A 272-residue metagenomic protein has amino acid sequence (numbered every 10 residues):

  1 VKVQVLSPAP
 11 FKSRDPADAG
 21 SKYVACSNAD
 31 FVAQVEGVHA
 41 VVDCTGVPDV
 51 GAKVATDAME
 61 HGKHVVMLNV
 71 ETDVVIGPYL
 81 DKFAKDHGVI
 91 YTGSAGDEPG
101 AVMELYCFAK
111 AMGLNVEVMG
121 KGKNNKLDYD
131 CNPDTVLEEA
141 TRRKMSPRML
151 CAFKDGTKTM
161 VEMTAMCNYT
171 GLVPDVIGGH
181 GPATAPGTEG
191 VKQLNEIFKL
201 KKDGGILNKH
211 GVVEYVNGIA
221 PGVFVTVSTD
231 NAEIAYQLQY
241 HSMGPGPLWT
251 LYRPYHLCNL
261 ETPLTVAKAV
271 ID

Functional and structural regions predicted by a protein language model:
V1-D57: N-terminal glycine-/serine-/threonine-rich beta1-alpha1-beta2 phosphate-ribose binding loop of Rossmann-like
S27, E36, D49, V75 (+5 more regions): Conserved active-site and cofactor/substrate-binding residues in soluble primary-metabolism enzymes
G37, H61-H64: Glycine-enriched alpha-helix->loop->beta-strand junction motifs that scaffold or abut catalytic
V38, A84-K154, K158: Rossmann-like NAD(P)H-binding beta-loop-alpha module
T45-H61, L68-I90, S94-D97: Rossmann-fold NAD(P)-binding glycine/threonine-rich loop
E138-D272: C-terminal catalytic/substrate-binding lobe primarily of soluble NAD(P)-dependent oxidoreductases
